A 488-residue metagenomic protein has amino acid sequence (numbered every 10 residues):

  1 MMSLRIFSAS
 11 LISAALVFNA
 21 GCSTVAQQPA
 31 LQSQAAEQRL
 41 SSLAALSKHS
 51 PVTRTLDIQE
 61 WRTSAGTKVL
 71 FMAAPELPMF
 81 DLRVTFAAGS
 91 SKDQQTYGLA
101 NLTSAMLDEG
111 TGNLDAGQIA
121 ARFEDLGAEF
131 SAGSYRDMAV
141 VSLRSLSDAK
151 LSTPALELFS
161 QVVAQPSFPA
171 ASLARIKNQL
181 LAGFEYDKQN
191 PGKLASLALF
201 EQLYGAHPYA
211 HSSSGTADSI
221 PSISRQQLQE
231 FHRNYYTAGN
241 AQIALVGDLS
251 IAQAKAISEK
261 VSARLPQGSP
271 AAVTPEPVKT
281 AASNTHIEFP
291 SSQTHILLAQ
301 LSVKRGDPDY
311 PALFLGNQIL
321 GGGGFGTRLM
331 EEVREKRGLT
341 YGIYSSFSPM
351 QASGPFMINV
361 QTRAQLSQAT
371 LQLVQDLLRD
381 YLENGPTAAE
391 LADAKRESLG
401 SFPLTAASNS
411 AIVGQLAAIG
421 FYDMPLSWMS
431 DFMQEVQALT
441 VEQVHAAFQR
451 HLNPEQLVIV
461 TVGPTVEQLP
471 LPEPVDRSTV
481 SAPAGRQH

Functional and structural regions predicted by a protein language model:
M1-L11: Bacterial N-terminal signal peptides that target proteins for export
A9-N19: Bacterial N-terminal signal peptides
C22-E129, S142-S147, T153, Q229-E332 (+2 more regions): His/Glu-rich zincin catalytic helix
Q34-E60, E201-A241, A271-P277, F402 (+1 more regions): Histidine-acidic residue clusters that define the catalytic metal-binding segment of zinc metallopeptidase domains
M72, L77-S104, A116-V163, K177 (+8 more regions): M16 family metallopeptidases and their MPP-like homologs
G110-N113, V163-A171: Short, polar/flexible loop-turn hinges at active-site or ligand-entry regions and domain interfaces
F159-F168, S262-S269, D376-G385, D476-A482: A common structural junction motif
H445-G463: Bilobed periplasmic-binding protein-like "clamshell/Venus-flytrap" ligand-binding domains
